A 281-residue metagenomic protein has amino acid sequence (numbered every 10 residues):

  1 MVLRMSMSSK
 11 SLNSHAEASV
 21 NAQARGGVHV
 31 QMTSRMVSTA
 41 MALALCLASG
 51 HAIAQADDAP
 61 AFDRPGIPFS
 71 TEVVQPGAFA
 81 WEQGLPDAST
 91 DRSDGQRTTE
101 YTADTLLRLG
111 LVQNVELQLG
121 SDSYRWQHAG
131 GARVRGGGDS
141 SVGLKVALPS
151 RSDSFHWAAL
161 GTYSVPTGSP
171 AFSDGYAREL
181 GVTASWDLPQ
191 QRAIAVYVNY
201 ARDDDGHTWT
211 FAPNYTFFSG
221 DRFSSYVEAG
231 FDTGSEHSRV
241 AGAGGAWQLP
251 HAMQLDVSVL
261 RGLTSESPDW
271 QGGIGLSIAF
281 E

Functional and structural regions predicted by a protein language model:
L3-M5: Intrinsic low-complexity, disordered N-terminal segments enriched in polar/charged/small residues
S8, G27-H29, T39, P68 (+2 more regions): General helical structural elements
K10-A40: Bacterial N-terminal signal peptides that target proteins for export
S49-H51: N-terminal signal peptide c-region/cleavage motif recognized by signal peptidases
A54-E281: Transmembrane beta-barrel domains of Gram-negative outer membranes and organellar outer membranes
